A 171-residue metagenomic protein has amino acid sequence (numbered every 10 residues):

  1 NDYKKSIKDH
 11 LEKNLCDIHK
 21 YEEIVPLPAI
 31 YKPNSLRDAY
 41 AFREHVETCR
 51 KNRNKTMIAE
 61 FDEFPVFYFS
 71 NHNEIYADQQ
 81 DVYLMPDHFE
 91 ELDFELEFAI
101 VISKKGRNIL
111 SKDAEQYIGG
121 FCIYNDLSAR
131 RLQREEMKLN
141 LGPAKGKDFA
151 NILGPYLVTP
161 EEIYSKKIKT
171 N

Functional and structural regions predicted by a protein language model:
N1, K13-N14, N54, Q79: Short loop/turn hinge sites at secondary-structure boundaries
D2-P33: Glycine-rich, N-terminal phosphate-binding loop and its surrounding beta-alpha-beta segment
L27-N171: Glycine-enriched loop-and-adjacent helix/strand subsegments that border the catalytic/binding cleft of enzyme cores
